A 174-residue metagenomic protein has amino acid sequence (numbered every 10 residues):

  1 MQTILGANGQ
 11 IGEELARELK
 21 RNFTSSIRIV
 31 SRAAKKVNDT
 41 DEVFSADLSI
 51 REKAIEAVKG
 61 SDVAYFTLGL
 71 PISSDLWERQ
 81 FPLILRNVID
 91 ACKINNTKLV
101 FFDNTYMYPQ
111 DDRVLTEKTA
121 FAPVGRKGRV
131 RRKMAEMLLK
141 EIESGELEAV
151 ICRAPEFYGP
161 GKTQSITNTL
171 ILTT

Functional and structural regions predicted by a protein language model:
Q2-F23: N-terminal Rossmann NAD(P)H-binding glycine-rich loop of SDR-like oxidoreductase domains
L5, V30, T67-L68, F101-N104 (+1 more regions): SDR active-site strand-loop-helix element
F23, I94-N95, G145: Helix C-cap/helix->beta junction micro-motif
T24-R32: Short, hydrophobic beta-strand segments that form beta-sheet elements in well-ordered domains
K35-N95: NAD(P)H-binding glycine-rich loop region in Rossmannoid oxidoreductase-like domains and their noncatalytic homologs
R86-K133, V150: Conserved Rossmann-fold NAD(P)-dependent oxidoreductase catalytic core, especially the SDR/UDP-sugar
N104, E136-G161: Conserved beta-loop-beta element that borders a ligand/cofactor-binding pocket
E156-T174: NAD(P)-dependent short-chain dehydrogenase/reductase
